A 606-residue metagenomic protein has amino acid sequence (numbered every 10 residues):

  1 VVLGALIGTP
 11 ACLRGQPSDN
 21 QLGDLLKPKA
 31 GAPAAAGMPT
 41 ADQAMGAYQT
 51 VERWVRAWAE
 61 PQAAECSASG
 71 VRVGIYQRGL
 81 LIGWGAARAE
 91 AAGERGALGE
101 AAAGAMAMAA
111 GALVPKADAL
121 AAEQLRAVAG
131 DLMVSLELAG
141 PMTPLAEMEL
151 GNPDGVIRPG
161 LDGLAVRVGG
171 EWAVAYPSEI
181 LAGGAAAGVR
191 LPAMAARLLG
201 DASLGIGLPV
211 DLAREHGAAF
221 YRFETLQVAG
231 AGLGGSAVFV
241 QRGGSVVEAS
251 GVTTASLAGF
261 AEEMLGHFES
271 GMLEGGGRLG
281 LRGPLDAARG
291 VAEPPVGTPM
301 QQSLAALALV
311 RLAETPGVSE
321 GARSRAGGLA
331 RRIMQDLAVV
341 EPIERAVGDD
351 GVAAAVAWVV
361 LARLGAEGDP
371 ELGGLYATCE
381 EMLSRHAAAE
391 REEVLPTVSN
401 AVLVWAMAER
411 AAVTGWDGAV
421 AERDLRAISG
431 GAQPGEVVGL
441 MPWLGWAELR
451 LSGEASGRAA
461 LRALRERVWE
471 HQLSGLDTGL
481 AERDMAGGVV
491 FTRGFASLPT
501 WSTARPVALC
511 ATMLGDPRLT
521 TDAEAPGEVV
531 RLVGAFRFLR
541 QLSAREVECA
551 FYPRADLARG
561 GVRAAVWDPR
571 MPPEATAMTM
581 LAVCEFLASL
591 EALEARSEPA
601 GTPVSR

Functional and structural regions predicted by a protein language model:
V1-P10: Bacterial N-terminal signal peptides
S18-S236: Basic nucleic-acid-binding interfaces
G111-D118, D154, G169-G170, A213-A219 (+2 more regions): Replace the tail clause
A237-M300, G328, A377, L476-D477 (+3 more regions): Low-complexity, Ser/Thr/Pro/Gly-enriched N-terminal "stalk/linker" regions
G244-V252, S303-G321, A357-P370, V402-G415 (+3 more regions): Well-ordered alpha-helical scaffold segments within catalytic/enzyme domains
V252-F268, V318-V340, G368-A389, V413-A432 (+3 more regions): Extended, well-ordered alpha-helical scaffold segments
T253, A287-S303, V318, V340-V356 (+6 more regions): Solvent-exposed loop and edge beta-strand segments that line ligand/cofactor-binding and catalytic clefts
G297, S474-E482, F491-S502, P506-V507 (+1 more regions): CBM-like carbohydrate-recognition segments
